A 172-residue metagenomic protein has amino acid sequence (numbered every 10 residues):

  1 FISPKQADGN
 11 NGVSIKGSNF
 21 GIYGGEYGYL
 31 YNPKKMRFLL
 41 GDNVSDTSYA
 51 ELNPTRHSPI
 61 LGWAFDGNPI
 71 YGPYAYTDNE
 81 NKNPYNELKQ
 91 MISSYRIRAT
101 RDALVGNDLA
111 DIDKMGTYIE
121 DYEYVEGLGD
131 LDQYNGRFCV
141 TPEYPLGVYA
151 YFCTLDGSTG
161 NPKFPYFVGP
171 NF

Functional and structural regions predicted by a protein language model:
F1-F172: A motif-centric signal for short, conserved binding hotspots located in accessible loops or intrinsically disordered
